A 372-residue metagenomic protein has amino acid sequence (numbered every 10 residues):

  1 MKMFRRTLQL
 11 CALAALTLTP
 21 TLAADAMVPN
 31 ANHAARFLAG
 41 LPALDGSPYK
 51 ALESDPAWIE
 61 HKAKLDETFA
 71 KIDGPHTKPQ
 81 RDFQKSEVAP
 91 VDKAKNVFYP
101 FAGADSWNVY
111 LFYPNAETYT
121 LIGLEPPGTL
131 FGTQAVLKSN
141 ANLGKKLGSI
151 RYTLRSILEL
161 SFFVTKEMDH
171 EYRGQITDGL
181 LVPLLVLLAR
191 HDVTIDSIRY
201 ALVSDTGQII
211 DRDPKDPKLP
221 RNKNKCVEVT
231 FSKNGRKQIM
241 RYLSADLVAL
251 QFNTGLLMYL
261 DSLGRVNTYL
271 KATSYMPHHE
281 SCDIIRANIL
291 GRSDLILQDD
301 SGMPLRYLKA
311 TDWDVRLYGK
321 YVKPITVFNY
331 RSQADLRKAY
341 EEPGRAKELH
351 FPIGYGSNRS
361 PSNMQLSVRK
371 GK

Functional and structural regions predicted by a protein language model:
M1-C11: Bacterial N-terminal signal peptides that target proteins for export
L10-T19: Bacterial N-terminal signal peptides
D25-L154, T230, I239-K372: Non-globular targeting/processing and membrane-anchoring segments
A89-P90, L181-V193, S232-K233: Short, surface-exposed basic-aromatic patches at helix termini and helix-loop junctions that form
K93-N96, S156-L160, H191-V193: Loop/turn elements at helix/coil->beta-strand transitions in domains of secreted/extracellular proteins
G103-Y113, L160-V182: Short, thiol/selenol-centered motifs that function as redox-active sites or metal-ligating centers
T120-D169, D196-P217: Thiol-based oxidoreductase modules, predominantly thioredoxin-like and allied folds used for disulfide exchange
Y172, S197-S244: Short aromatic loop motif centered on NTY/YTY
